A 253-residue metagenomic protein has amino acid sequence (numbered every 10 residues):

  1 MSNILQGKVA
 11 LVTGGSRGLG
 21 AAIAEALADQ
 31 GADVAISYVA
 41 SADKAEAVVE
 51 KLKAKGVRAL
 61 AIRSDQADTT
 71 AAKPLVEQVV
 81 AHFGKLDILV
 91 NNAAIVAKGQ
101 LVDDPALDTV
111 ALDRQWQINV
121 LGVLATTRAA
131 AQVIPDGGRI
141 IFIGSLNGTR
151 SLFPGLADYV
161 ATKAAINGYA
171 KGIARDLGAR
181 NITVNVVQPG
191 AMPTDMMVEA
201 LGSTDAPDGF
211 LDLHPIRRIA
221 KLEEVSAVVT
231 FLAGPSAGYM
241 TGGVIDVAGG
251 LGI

Functional and structural regions predicted by a protein language model:
V9, S16-R17: Conserved glycine-rich cofactor-binding loop
K73, I95-D113, Q132, P154-D158 (+1 more regions): Conserved mid-core segment of classical short-chain dehydrogenase/reductases
D87, I95, P105-L124, I141 (+2 more regions): Catalytic Tyr-X3-Lys loop
I95-V96, I141-A165, A170-A179, A191-M192: Catalytic loop of short-chain dehydrogenase/reductase
Q132, R175-D176, G238: Alpha-helical segment proximal to the catalytic Tyr-Lys
R150, T230, T241-I253: Short C-terminal tail/terminal secondary-structure segment of NAD(P)H-dependent dehydrogenase/reductase domains
G178, T183, M240-G242: Short, small/polar-rich loop/turn modules that mediate ligand/substrate recognition or access, typified
H214-V225, S236: A conserved structural motif in NAD(P)-dependent oxidoreductases
